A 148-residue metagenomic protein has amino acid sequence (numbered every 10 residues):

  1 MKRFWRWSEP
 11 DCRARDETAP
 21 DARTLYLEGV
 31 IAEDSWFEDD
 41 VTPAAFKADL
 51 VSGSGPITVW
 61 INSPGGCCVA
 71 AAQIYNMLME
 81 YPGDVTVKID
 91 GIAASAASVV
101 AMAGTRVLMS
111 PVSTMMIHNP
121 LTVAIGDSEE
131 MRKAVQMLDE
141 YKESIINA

Functional and structural regions predicted by a protein language model:
M1-A148: Terminal-region recognition feature
